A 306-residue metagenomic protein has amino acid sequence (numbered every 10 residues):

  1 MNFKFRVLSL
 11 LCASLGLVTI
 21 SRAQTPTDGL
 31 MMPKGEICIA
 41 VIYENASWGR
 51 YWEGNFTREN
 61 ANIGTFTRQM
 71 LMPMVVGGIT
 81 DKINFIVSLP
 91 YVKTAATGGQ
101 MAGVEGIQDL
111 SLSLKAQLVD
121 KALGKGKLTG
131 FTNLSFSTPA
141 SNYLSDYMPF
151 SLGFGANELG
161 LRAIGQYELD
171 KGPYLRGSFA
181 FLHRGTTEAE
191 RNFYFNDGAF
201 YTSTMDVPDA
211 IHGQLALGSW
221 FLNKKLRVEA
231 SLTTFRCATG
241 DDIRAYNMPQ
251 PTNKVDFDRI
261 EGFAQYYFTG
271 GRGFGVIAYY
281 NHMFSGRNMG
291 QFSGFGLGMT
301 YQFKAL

Functional and structural regions predicted by a protein language model:
T19-A23: Sec/Tat signal peptide C-region and signal peptidase I cleavage site
T27-G35, K82, D120-G130, K171-G172 (+4 more regions): Short loop/turn motifs that connect adjacent beta-strands in outer-membrane beta-barrel proteins
G35, T67-L71, V104-L112, L128 (+4 more regions): Residues that define the transmembrane beta-barrel architecture of outer-membrane proteins
V41-Y43, P73-G77, V87, L112-A116 (+7 more regions): Residues on the lipid-exposed face of transmembrane beta-strands in outer-membrane beta-barrel proteins
Y43-G49, L89-A95, L118, F136-A140 (+6 more regions): Transmembrane beta-strands of outer-membrane beta-barrel pores
N45-M70, P149-S151: Surface-exposed strand-loop-strand hairpins of Gram-negative outer-membrane beta-barrel proteins
W52-G54, E59-A61, F200-L306: Outer membrane beta-barrel transmembrane domains
Q100-D206, P249-N253: Outer-membrane pore/translocation modules
